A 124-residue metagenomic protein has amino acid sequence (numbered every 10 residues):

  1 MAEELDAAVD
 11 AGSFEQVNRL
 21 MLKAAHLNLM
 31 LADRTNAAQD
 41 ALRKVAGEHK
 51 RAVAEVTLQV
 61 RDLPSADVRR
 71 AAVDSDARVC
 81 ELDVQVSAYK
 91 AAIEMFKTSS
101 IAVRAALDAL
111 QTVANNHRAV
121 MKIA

Functional and structural regions predicted by a protein language model:
A2-D33: Short, charge-rich amphipathic alpha-helices with coiled-coil/heptad character
E3, M21, S65-V68, A72 (+1 more regions): Residue-level detector of functional hotspots within protein domains
L5, A11, V73-S75, L82 (+1 more regions): Intrinsic-disorder/low-complexity regions
Q39-K50, D83-H117: Long amphipathic alpha-helical coiled-coil segments
V45-Q85: Extended, amphipathic alpha-helical coiled-coil scaffold segments used for oligomerization/tethering in eukaryotic
M121-A124: Short acidic DE-rich linear segments
